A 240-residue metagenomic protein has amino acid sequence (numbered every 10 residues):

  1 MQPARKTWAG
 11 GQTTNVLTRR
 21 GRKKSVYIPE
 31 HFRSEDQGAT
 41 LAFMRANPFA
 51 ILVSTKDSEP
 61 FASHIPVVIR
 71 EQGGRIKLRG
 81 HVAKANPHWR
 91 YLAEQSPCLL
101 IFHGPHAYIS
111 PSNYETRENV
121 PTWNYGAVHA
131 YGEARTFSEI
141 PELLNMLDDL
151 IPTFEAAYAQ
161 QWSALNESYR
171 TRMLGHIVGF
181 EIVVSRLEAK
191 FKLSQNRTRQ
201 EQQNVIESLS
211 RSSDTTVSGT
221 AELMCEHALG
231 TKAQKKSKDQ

Functional and structural regions predicted by a protein language model:
P3: Cationic, low-complexity basic patches in intrinsically disordered or flexible, solvent-exposed regions
G11-Q240: Binding-site signature for planar aromatic cofactors or substrates
